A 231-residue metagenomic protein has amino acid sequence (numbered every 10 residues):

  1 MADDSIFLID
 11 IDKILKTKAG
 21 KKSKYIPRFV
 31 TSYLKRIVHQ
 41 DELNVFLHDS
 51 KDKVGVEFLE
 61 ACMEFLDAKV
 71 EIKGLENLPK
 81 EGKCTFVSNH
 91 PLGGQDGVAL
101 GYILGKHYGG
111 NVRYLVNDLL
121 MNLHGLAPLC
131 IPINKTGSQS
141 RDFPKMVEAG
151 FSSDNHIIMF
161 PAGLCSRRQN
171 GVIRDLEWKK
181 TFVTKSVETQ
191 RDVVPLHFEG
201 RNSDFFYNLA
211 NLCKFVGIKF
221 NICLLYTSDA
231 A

Functional and structural regions predicted by a protein language model:
M1-C84, G97-A99, G109, A127: Membrane-anchoring hydrophobic helices of lipid-metabolizing enzymes
E42, K83-S138: Catalytic core of membrane glycerolipid acyltransferases/transacylases, capturing the structured, soluble-facing
D52, A68, G137-R141, D175-L176: A conditional alpha-helix N-cap/helix-loop micro-motif detector
C62-L66, I133-Q139, G171-V172: Short, flexible loop segments at the rims of nucleotide/cofactor-binding pockets, characterized by
G82-H90, V147-G200: Conserved Motif II region of HX4D acyltransferases
G97-A99, G125-P128, D142-F143, A162 (+2 more regions): A short secondary-structure junction signal
Y207-L225: Short, electropositive alpha-helical surface patch
Y226-A231: Conserved small/polar residues in nucleotide/adenosyl-binding loops
